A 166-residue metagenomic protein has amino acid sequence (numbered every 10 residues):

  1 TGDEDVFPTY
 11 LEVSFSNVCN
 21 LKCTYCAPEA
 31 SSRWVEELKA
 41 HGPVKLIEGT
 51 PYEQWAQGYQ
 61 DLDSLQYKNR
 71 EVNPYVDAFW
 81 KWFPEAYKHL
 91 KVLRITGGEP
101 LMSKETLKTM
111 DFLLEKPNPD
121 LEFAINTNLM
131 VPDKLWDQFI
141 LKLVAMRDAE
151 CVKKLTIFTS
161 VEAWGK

Functional and structural regions predicted by a protein language model:
E4-D5, W82: Donor nucleotide-activated moiety binding/catalytic core segment of transferases that use nucleotide-activated donors
P8-V18, E29-P74, Y87-E105, K116-K166: Core AdoMet radical
L21-Y25: C-type cytochrome heme c attachment motif
P74-W82: Conserved RecA-like ASCE ATPase "motif II neighborhood" in helicase/translocase motors
W80, M110, I140-V144: Generic structural signal for well-ordered alpha-helices, preferentially at hydrophobic/aromatic core positions
E85-A86, F112: A short, Lys/Arg-enriched amphipathic alpha-helix followed by its capping loop at the start of a domain
T109-E115: Conserved Walker B catalytic segment
